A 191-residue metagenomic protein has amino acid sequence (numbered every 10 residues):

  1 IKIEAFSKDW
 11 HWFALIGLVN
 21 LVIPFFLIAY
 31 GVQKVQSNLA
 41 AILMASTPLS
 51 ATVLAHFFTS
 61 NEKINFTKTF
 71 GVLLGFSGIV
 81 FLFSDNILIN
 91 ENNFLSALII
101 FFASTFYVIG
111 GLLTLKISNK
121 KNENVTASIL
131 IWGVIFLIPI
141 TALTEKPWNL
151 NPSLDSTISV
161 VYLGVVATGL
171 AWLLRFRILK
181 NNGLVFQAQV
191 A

Functional and structural regions predicted by a protein language model:
I1-I3, I28, P48-F70: C-terminal transmembrane-helix exit sites in multi-pass transporters
I1-I3, Y30-L39, I109-G133, N181-V185 (+1 more regions): Juxtamembrane helix-loop-helix junctions in multi-pass membrane proteins
I1-S7, F76-E91, W132-D155: Membrane-interface helix-cap regions at the ends of transmembrane helices in multi-pass membrane proteins
K2-M44, S77, F81, G164-N182: Specific transmembrane alpha-helical segments of multi-pass solute transporters/efflux pumps, especially DMT/EamA
A14, A45-S46, L54, I64-D85 (+3 more regions): Hydrophobic transmembrane alpha-helices of multi-pass small-molecule transport proteins
V19, L43-F58, L73, W132-L137 (+4 more regions): Alpha-helical transmembrane segments of compact multi-pass small-molecule transporters, enriched in specific families
Y30-P48, N93-F106, S153-T168: Structural signature of hydrophobic alpha-helical transmembrane segments
A51-V53, F57-F58, I89-E145, V160 (+1 more regions): Transmembrane alpha-helical segments that form core, pore/gating elements of small-molecule transporters/exporters
